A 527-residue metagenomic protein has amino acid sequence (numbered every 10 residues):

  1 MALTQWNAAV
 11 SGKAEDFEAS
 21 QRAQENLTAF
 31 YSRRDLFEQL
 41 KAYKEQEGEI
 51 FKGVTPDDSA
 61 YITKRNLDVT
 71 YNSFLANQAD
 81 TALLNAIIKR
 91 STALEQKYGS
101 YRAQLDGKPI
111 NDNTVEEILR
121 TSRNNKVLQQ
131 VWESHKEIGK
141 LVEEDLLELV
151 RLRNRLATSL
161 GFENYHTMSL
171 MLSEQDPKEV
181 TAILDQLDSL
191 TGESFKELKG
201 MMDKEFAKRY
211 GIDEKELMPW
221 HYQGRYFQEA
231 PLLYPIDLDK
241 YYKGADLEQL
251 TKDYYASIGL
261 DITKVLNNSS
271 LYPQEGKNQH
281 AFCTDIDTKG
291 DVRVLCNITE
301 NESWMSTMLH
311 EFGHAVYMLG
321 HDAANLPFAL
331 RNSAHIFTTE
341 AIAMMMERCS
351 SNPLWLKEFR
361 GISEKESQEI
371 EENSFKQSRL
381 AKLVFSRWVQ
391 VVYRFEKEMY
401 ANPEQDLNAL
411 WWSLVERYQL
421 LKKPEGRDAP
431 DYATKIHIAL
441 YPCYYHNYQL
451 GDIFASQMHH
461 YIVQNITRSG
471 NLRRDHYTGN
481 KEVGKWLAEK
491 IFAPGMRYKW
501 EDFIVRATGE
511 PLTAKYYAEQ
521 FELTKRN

Functional and structural regions predicted by a protein language model:
M1-K140, C443, A518: N-terminal helix-rich structural modules
L83, I87-K97, Y101, H135-R153 (+2 more regions): Amphipathic alpha-helical coiled-coil segments
G107-E117, T121, L147-L295, E364-F375 (+3 more regions): Active-site-proximal, well-structured secondary-structure segments within enzyme catalytic domains
V131-I138, L170, P177-T181, E229-K240 (+8 more regions): Glycine- and acidic
R153-L156, F162-E163, F312-A323, M345-S363: Long, well-ordered alpha-helical segments
E174, Y226-Q228, M308, Y317 (+3 more regions): C-terminal, non-catalytic "cap/extension" segments appended to globular domains
L184-S194, N332-E369, M458: Post-HExxH zinc-binding segment in Zn-dependent metallohydrolases
E300-L319, E340-M344: Active-site recognition of the HExxH zinc-binding catalytic motif
